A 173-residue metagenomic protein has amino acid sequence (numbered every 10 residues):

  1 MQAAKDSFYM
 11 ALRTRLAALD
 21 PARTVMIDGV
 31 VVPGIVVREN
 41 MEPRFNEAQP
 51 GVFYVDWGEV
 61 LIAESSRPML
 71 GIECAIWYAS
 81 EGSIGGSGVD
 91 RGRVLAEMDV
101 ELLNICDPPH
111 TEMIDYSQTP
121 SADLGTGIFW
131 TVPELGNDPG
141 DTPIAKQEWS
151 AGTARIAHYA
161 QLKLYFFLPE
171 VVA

Functional and structural regions predicted by a protein language model:
M1-F45, Y54-A173: Charged, amphipathic alpha-helical segments and their flanking helix caps
